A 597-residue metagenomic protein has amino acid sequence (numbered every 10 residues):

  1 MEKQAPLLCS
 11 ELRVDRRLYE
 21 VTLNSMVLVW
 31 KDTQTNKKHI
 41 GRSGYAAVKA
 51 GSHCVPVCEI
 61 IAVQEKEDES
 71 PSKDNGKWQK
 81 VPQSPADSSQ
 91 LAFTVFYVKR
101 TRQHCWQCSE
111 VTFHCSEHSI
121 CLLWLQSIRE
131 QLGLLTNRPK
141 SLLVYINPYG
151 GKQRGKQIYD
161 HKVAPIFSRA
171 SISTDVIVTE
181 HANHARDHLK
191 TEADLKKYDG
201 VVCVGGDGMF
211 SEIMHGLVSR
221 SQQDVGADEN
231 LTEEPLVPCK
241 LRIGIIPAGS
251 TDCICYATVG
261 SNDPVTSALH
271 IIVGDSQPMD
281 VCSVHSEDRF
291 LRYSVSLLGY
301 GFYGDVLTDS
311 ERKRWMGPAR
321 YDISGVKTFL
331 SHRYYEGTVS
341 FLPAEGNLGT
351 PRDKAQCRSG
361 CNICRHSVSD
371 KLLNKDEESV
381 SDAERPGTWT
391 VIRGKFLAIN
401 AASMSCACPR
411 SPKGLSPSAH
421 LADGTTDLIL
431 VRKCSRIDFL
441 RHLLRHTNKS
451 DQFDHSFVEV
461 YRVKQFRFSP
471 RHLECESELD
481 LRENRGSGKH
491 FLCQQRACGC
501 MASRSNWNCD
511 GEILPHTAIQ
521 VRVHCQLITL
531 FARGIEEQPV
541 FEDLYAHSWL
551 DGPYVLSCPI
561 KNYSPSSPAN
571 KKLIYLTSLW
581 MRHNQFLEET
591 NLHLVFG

Functional and structural regions predicted by a protein language model:
M1-C203, S211, H215, S219-E233 (+1 more regions): ATP/NTP phosphate-donor binding region
R16-M26, A401, A419, I519-V523: Broad, structure-driven detector of short, well-ordered beta-strand segments within folded domains
N36-K49, E69-P85, R220-P238, N347-P386 (+3 more regions): Intrinsically disordered, low-complexity domain-flanking/linker segments in eukaryotic proteins, enriched
L122, L135, H472-G597: Generic C-terminus detector
P148, V204-G206, I246-A248: Glycine-rich beta-strand-to-loop/alpha-helix junction loops that act as flexible
K156, T179-H181, D187, D194-K197 (+2 more regions): Catalytic core of DAGKc-family lipid kinases
W389-R462: Internal helical hairpin/lid segments
L430-R432, R436-I437, H442-A502: Basic, glycine-rich polyanion-binding accessory segments appended to enzymes
